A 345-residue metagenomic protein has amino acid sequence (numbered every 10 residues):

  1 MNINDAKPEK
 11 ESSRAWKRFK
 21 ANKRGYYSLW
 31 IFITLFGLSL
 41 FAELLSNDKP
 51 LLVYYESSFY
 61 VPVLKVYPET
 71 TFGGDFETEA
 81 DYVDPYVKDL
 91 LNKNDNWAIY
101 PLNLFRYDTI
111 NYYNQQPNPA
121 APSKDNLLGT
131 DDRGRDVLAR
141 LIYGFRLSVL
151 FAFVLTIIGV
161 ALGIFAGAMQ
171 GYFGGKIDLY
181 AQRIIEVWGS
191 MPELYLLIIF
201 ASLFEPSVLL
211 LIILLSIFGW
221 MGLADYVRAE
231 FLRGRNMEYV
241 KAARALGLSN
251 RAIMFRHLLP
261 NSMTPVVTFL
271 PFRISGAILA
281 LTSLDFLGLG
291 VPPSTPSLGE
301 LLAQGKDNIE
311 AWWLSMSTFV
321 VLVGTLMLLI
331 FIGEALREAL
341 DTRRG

Functional and structural regions predicted by a protein language model:
M1-V160, I164, S294, G305-I332 (+1 more regions): Gly/Trp-centered helix-boundary motif
T130-G345: Alpha-helical transmembrane segments of integral membrane proteins, especially multi-pass inner/plasma-membrane
